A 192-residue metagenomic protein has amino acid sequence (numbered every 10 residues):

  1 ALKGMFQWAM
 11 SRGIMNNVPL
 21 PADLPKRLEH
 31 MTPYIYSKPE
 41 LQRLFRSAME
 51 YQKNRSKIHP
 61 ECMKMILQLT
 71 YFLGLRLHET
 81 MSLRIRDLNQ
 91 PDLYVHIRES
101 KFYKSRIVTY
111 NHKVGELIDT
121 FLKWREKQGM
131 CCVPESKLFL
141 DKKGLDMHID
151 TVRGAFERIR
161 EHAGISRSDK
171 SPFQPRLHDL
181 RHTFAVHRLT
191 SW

Functional and structural regions predicted by a protein language model:
A1-W192: Conserved catalytic core of the tyrosine transesterase superfamily
